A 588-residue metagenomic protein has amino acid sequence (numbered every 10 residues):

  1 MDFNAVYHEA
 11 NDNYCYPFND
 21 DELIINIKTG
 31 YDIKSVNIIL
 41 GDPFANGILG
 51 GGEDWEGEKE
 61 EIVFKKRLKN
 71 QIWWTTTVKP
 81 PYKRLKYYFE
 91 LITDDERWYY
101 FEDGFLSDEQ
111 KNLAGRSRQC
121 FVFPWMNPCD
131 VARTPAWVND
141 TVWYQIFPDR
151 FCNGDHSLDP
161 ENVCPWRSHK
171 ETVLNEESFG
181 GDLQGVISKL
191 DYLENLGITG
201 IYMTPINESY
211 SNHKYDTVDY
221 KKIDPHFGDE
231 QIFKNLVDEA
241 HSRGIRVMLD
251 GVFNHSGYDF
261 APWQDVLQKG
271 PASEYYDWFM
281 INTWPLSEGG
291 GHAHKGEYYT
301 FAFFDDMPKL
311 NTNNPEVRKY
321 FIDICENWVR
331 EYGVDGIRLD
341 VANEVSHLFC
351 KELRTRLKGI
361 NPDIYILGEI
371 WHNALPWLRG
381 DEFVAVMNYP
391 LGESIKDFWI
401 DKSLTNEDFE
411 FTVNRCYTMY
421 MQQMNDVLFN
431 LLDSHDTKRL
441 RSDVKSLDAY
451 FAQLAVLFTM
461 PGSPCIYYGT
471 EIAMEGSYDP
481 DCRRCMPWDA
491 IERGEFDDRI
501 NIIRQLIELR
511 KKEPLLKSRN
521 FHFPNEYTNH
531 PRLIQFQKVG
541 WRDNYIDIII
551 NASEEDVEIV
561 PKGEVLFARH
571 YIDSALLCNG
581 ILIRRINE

Functional and structural regions predicted by a protein language model:
M1, T29-Y31, L85, Y571-E588: C-terminal beta-strand-rich structural cap/linker in extracellular carbohydrate-active enzymes
M1-I33, K111-C129, T134-A136: Non-catalytic, glycine-rich low-complexity segments
Y31-K83, I92-E109: Aromatic-rich carbohydrate-binding modules that target alpha-glucans
V142-Y144, I201-M203, V247-L249, I337 (+4 more regions): Hydrophobic faces of well-ordered beta-strands that scaffold small-molecule active sites in alpha/beta enzyme cores
F147-T199, I206-E326, E331, L353-G359 (+1 more regions): Substrate-binding/active-site clefts of carbohydrate-active enzymes
D149, R379-A385, D426-F429, D433 (+2 more regions): Aromatic/acidic polysaccharide-binding cleft in carbohydrate-active enzymes
V237-I245, H255, F260-G270, E326 (+5 more regions): Active-site-proximal helices and loops of the catalytic beta/alpha 8
Y467, E475-G476, C482-I548, A552-E555: Glycan-recognition and catalytic regions of carbohydrate-active enzymes
